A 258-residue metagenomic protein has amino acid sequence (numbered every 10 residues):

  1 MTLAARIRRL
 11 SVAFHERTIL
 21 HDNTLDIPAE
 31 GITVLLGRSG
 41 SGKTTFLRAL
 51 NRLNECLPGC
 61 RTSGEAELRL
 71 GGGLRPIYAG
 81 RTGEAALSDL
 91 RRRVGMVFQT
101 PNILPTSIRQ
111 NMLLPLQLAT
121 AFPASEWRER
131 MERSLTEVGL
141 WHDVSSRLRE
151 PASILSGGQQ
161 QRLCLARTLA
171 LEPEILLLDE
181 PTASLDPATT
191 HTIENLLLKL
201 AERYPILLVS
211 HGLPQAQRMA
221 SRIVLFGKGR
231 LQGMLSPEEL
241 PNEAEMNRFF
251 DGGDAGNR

Functional and structural regions predicted by a protein language model:
E65-D89: ABC ATPase NBD Q-loop/coupling interface
E67-P76, S125-S145: Conserved ABC ATPase "signature" region
E150-L155, Q159: Conserved ABC ATPase signature
E172: Conserved catalytic motifs of ABC-family nucleotide-binding domains
L176-D179: Catalytic Walker B motif of ABC-type/P-loop ATPase nucleotide-binding domains
H191-E202: Helical segment within the ABC ATPase nucleotide-binding domain
R230-G253: Conserved beta-strand-loop-alpha-helix hinge in the C-terminal portion of ABC ATPase nucleotide-binding domains
